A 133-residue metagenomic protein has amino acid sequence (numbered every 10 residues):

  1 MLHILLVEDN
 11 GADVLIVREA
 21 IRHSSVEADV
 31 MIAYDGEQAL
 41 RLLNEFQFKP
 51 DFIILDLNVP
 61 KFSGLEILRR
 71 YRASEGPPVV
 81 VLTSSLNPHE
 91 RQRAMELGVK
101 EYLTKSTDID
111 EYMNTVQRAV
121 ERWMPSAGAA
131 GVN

Functional and structural regions predicted by a protein language model:
E8: Conserved acidic carboxylate
G11-I32: Two-component/phosphorelay signaling modules centered on CheY-like receiver
I32-F52, M113: Acidic, metal-coordinating helix/loop segments flanking the phosphotransfer/catalytic sites of two-component signaling
D35, S63-E66: Acidic catalytic/metal-coordinating carboxylates
R41, L65-G76: Short amphipathic alpha-helix used as the core "switch/output" element in two-component signaling
L55-D56: Active-site residues of response regulator receiver
P60, N87: The feature encodes the CheY-like receiver
L82-T83: Hydrophobic/aromatic residues positioned on beta-strands within the core alpha/beta folds
